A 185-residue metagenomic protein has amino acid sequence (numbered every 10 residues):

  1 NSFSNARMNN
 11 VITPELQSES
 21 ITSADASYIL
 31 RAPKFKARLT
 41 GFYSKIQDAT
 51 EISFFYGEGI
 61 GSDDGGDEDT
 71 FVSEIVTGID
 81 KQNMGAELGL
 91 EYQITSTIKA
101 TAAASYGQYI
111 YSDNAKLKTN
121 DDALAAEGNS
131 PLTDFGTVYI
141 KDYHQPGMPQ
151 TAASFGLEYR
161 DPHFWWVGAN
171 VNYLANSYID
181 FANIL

Functional and structural regions predicted by a protein language model:
N1-Q47, T95, S105, Q150 (+1 more regions): Structural signature of Gram-negative outer-membrane beta-barrels, strongest in the C-terminal barrel of TonB-dependent
N1-S23, Y43-E74, N172-I184: Surface-exposed extracellular loop regions of Gram-negative outer-membrane beta-barrel proteins, predominantly
K34-A37, Y56-I60, N120-A123, N176: Short, low-complexity, polar/charged sequence segments that are solvent-exposed and flexible
A37-R38, T50, D113, D180: Generic domain-boundary/flexible-linker signal
Y43-K45, D69-A182: Gram-negative outer-membrane beta-barrel transporters
